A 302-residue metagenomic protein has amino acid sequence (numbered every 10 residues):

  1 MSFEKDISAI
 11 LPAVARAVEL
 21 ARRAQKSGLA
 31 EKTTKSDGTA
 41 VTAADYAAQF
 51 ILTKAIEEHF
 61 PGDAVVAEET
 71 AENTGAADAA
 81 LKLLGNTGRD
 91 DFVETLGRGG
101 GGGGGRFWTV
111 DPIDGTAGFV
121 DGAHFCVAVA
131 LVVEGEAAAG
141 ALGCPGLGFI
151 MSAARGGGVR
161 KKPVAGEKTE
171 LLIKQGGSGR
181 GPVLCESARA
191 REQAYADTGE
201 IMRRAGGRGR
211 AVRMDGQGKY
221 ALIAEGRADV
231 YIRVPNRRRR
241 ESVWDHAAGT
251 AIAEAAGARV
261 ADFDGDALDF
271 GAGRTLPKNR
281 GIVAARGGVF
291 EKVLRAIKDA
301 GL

Functional and structural regions predicted by a protein language model:
M1-I113, L294-D299: N-terminal subdomain of lithium-sensitive/metallo-dependent phosphomonoesterases centered on the IMPase/IPPase/PAP
F3, V41, T116, V212 (+1 more regions): Alpha-helix N-cap/helix-initiation motif
A17, A21-A24, D45, I56 (+6 more regions): Residue-level signal for inorganic ion chemistry
Y46, E69, P112-G115, P145 (+4 more regions): Generic detector of well-ordered alpha-helical packing
E68, G143, V234: Conserved residues at the C-terminal ends of beta-strands
K82-R160: DPxDG-like acidic metal-binding loop motif
E167-L302: An extended, acidic
